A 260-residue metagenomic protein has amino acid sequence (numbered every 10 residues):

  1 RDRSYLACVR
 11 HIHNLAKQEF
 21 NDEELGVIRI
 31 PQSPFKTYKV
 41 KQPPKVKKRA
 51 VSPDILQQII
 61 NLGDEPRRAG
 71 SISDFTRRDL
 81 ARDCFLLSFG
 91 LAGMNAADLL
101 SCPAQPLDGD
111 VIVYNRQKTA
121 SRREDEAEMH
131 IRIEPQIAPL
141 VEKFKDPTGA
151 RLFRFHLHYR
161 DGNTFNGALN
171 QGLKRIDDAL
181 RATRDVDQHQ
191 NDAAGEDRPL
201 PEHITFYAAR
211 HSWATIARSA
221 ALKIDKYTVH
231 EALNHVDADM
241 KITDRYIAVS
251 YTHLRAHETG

Functional and structural regions predicted by a protein language model:
R1-N14, R68-R77, G162-A168, H203-I204: N-terminal core-binding DNA-recognition domain of tyrosine site-specific recombinases/integrases
R1-P34, M94: N-terminal DNA-binding recognition helix of tyrosine site-specific recombinases/integrases
I12, L56-Q57, R132-L200: Active-site/catalytic core of tyrosine-dependent DNA strand-transfer enzymes
K36-L80: Long, amphipathic, Lys/Arg-enriched alpha-helical "connector/arm" segment
P66-F75, N170-E231, H235: Short, basic (Lys/Arg/His-rich) helix/loop patches that form interaction surfaces in the mid-to-C-terminal regions
S101-E142, D237: Conserved tyrosine-mediated DNA breakage-rejoining catalytic core shared by Y-recombinases
Q105-V113, H203, K223-R245: Short, polar N-cap/turn motifs at the start of nucleic acid-interacting alpha helices
T252-G260: Conserved small/polar residues in nucleotide/adenosyl-binding loops
